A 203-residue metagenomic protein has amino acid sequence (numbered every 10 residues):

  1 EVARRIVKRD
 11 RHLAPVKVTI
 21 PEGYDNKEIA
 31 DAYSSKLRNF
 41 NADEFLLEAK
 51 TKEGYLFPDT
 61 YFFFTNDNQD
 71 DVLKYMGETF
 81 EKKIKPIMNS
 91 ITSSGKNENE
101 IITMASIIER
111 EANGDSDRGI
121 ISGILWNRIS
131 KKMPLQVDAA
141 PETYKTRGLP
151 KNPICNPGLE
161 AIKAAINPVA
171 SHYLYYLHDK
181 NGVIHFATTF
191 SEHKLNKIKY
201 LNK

Functional and structural regions predicted by a protein language model:
E1-V16, N26-K36: Membrane-embedded segments
V18-E22: Short acidic/polar beta-strand-loop edge motifs in secreted extracellular and Gram-negative envelope-associated
K27-N39, D43-K203: Bacterial extracytoplasmic/cell-wall-associated proteins, especially those involved in peptidoglycan
